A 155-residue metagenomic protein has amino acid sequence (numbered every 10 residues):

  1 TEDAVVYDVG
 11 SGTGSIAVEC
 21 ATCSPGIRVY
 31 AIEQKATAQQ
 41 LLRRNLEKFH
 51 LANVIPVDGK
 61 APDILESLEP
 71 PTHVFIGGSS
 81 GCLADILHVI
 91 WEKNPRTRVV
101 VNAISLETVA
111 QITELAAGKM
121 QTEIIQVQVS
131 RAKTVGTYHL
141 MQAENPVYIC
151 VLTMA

Functional and structural regions predicted by a protein language model:
E2-D3, P25-I27, K93-V99: Short glycine-dipeptide loop
D3-G12: Conserved class I S-adenosyl-L-methionine
T13-G26: Conserved SAM-binding loop of SAM-dependent methyltransferases across substrates and taxa, primarily the Class I
I32-P71: S-adenosyl-L-methionine
E33-A38, G78-S79, I104: Short beta->alpha hinge that forms the Motif I/post-I loop of the SAM-binding pocket
P70-G78, R98: Short SAM/SAH-binding signature in class I
L87-Y148: C-terminal substrate-binding/active-site "lid" region of AdoMet-derived donor-dependent transferases
T153-A155: C-terminal lobe and adjacent flexible extensions of AdoMet/dcAdoMet transferase-like proteins
